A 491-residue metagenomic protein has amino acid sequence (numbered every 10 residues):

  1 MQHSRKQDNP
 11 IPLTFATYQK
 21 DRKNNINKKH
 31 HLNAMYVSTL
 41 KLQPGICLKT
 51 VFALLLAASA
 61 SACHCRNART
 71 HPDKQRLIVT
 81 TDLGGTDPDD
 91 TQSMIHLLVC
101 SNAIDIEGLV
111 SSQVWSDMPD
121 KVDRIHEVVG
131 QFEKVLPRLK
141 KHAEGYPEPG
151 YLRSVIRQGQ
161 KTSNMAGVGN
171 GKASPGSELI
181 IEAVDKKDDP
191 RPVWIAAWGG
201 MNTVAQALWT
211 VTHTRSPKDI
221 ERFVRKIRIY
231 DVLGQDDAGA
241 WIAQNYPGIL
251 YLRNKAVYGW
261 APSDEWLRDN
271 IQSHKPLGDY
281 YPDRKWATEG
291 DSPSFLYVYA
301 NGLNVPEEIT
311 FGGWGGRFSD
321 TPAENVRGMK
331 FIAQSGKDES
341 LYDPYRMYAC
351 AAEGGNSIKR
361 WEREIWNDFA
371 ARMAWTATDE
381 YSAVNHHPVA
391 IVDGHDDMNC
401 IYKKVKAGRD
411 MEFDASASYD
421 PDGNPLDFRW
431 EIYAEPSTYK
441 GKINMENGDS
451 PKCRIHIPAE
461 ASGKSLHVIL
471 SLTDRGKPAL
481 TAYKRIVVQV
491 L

Functional and structural regions predicted by a protein language model:
M1-S4, D8-R22, K29-A68: Bacterial Sec-dependent N-terminal signal peptides
N9, N25-I26, K49, S163 (+2 more regions): Intrinsically disordered, low-complexity, compositionally biased regions/tails
R66-E412, S416-K440, K452-R454, E460-S465: N-terminal acidic, glycine/proline-rich low-complexity segments
P425, A479-Y483: A structural signal for beta-strand boundary/capping segments at domain termini and interdomain linkers
N444-D449: Short beta-strand segments within Ig-like beta-sandwich modules, predominantly Fibronectin type-III
T473-A479: Short, solvent-exposed loop/turn segments at the edges of extracellular beta-sandwich modules
A482-L491: C-terminal edge beta-strand
